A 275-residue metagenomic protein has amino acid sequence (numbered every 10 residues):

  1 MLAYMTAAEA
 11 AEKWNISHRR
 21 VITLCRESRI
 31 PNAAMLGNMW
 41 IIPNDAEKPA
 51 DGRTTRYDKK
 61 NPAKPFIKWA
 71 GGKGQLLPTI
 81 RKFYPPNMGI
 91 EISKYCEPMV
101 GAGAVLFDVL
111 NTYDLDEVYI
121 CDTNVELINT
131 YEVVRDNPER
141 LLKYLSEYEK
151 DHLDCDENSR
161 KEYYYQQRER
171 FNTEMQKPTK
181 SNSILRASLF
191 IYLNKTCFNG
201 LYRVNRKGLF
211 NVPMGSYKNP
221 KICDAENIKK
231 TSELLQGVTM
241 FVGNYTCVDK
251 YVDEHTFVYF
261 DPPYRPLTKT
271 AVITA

Functional and structural regions predicted by a protein language model:
M1-R20: Polyanion-binding surface elements
A7, I30-R56: Short helix-start
I22-E27: Residue-level detection of the helix-turn-helix DNA-binding "recognition helix"
Y57-K94, M99, A104-V105: S-adenosyl-L-methionine
P85-M88, V248-E254: Short amphipathic alpha-helix with an adjacent loop that forms part of the alpha/beta core around
Y95-V109, I120-N124, Y131, I191 (+3 more regions): Conserved proline-anchored active-site loop of SAM-dependent methyltransferases that bridges a beta-strand
T112-T239: Class I S-adenosyl-L-methionine-dependent methyltransferase module
T270-A275: A short alpha/beta connector and helix-capping loop motif
